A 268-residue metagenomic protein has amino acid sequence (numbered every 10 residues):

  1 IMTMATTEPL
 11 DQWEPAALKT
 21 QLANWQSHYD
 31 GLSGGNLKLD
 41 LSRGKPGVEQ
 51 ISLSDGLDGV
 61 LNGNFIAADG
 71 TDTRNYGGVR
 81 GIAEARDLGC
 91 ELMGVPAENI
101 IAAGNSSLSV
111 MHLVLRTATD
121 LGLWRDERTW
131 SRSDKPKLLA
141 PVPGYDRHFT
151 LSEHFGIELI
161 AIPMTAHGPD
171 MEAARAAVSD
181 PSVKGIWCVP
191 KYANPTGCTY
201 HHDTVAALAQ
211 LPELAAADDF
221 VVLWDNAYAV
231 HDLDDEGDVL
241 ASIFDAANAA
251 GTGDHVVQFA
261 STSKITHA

Functional and structural regions predicted by a protein language model:
I1-T3: Short, Lys/Arg-enriched N-terminal segments with co-localized hydrophobic residues within the first ~10-30 amino acids
A5-R80, E84, L88-E91: N-terminal "arm"/small-domain region of PLP-dependent enzymes with the aminotransferase-like
K38-D40, L159-A161, V256-Q258: Conserved beta-strand scaffold positions in the cores of enzyme catalytic domains, especially in NTP/NDP-utilizing
E49, H231-D232, H267: Conserved protein kinase catalytic core
I66-D218, A229-G251: Conserved core of the PLP fold type I
V222-L223: Residue-level marker for buried hydrophobic side chains located in beta-strands that build the well-ordered beta-sheet
N226: Walker B catalytic acidic pair
H255-A268: PLP-dependent aminotransferase class I/II
